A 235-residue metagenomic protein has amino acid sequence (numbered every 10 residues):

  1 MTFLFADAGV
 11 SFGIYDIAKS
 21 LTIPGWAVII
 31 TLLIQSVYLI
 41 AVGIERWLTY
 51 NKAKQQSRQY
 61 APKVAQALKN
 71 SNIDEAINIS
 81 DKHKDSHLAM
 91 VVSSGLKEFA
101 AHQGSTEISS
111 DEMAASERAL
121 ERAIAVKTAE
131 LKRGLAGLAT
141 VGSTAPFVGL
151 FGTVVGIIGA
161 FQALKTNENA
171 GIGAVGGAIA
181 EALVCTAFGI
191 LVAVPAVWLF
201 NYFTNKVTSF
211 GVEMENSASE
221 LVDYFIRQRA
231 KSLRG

Functional and structural regions predicted by a protein language model:
M1-P62: Hydrophobic membrane-targeting segments
T2-T22, L131-K206: Helix-termination/interfacial motifs at the ends of transmembrane alpha-helices
I14-I17, I23, I29-I30, I34 (+11 more regions): Weak global preference for isoleucine
A18, G25, Y38, V42 (+11 more regions): A generic structural signal for ordered alpha-helices
I30-I34, D85, F151: Amphipathic, non-membrane alpha-helical segments in soluble helical-bundle scaffolds
K54-V148, G159-G171, W198-G235: Predominantly long cytosolic amphipathic alpha-helical stalk/bundle segments
